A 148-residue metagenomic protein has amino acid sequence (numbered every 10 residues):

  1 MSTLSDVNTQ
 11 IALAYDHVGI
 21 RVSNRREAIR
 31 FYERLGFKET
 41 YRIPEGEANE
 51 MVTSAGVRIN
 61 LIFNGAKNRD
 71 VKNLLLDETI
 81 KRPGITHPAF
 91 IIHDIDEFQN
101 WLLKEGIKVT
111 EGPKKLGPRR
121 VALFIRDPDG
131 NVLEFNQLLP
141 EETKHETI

Functional and structural regions predicted by a protein language model:
M1, H17-S23, K38, R42-I43 (+2 more regions): Mature, folded catalytic cores of secreted/periplasmic enzymes
M1-T9, E50, Q99-I148: Vicinal oxygen chelate
L13-S23, E50-V52, L74-W101, V121-R126 (+1 more regions): Vicinal oxygen chelate
I20-N60, N64-A66: Core segments of cupin and vicinal oxygen chelate
R30-R34, K38, H93-K104, K108: Replace "anionic and nucleotidyl ligands
Y41-I43, T86, K114-K115: Short beta-strand
N64-D77: Short, flexible, mixed-charge acidic loops at enzyme active sites
